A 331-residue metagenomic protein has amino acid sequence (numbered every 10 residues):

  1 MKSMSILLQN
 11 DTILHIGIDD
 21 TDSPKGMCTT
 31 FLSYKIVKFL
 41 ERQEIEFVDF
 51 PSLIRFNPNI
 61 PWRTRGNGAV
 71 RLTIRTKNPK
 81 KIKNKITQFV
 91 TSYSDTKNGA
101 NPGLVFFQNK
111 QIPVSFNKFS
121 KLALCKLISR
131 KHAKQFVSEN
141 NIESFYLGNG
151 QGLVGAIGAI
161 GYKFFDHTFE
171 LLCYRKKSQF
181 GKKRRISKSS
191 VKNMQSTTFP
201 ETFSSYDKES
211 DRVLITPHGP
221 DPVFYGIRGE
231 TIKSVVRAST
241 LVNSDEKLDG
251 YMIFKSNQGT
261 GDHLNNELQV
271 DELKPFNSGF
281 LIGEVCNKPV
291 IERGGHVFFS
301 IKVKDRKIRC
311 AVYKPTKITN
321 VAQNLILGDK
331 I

Functional and structural regions predicted by a protein language model:
D11-R55: N-terminal ordered "arm"
I18, L72-N78: Short beta-strand-to-loop capping motifs
K25, N78-K85: Short, conserved charged micro-motifs
P51-V70: Short, charge-patterned binding micro-sites
I86-L268: Long, hydrophobic alpha/beta structural blocks
P275-G294: Structural detector for short beta-strands of small beta-barrel domains
V290-P315: OB-fold (S1/OB) nucleic-acid-binding surfaces
T316-I331: Short nucleic-acid-contacting surface segments enriched for D/E, G, S/T with interspersed K/R
